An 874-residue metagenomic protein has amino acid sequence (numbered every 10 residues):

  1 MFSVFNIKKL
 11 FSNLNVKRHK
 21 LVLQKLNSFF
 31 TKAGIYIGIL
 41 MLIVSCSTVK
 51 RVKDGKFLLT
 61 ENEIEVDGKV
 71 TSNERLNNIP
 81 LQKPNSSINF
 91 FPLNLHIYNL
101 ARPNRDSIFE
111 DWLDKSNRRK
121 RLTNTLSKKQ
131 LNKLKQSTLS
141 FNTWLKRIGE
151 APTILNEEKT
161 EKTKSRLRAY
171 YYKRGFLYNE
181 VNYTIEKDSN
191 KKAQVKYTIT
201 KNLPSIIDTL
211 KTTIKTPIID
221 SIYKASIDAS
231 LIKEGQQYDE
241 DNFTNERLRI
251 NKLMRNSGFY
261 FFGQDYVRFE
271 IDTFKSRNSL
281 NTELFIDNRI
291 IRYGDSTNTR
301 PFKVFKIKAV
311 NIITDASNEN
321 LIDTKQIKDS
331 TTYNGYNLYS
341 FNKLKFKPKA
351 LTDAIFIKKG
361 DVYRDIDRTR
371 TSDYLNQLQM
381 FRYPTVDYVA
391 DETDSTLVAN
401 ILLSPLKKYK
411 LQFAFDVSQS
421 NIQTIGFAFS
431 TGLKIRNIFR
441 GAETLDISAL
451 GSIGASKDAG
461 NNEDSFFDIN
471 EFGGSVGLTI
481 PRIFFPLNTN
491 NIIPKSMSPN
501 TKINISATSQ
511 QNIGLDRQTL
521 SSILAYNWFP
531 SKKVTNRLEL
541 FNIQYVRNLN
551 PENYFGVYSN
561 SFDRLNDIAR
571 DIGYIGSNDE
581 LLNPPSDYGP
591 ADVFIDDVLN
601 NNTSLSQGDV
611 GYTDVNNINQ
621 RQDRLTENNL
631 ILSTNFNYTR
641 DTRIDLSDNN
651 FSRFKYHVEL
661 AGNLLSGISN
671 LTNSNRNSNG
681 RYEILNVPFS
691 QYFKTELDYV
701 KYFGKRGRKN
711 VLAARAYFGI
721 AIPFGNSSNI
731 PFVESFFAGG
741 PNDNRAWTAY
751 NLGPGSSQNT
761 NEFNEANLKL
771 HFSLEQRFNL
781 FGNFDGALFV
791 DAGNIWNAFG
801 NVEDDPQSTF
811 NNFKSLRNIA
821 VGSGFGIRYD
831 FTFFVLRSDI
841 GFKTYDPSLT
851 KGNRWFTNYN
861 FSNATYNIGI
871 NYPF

Functional and structural regions predicted by a protein language model:
M1-F29: N-terminal secretory signal peptides that target proteins for export/translocation
F2, S47-Q377, T396, I493: Interaction-mediating elements
I43-S45: C-terminal motif of bacterial Sec signal peptides marking the signal peptidase cleavage site
F176, F259, R277, K408 (+8 more regions): Strand-connecting loop/turn motifs
I222, L344-K345, R364-S647, K655 (+3 more regions): Gram-negative/organellar outer-membrane beta-barrel architecture
F413-F415, L445-A449, I503-I505, F654-V658 (+5 more regions): Membrane-embedded beta-strand positions of outer-membrane beta-barrel proteins
S418-I422, E539-F778, L788-D805, N812: C-terminal outer-membrane beta-barrel translocator/porin domains of Gram-negative envelope proteins and their
P741, V802-F874: C-terminal beta-signal and terminal closure region of outer-membrane beta-barrel proteins
